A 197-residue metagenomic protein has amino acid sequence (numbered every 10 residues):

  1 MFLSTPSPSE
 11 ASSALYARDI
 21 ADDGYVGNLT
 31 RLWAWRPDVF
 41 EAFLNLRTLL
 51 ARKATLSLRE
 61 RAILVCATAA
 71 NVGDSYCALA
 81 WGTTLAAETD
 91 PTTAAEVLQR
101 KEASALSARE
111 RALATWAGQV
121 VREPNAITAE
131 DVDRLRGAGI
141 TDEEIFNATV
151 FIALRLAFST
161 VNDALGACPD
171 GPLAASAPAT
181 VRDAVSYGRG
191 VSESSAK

Functional and structural regions predicted by a protein language model:
M1-K197: Hydrophobic alpha-helical segments
